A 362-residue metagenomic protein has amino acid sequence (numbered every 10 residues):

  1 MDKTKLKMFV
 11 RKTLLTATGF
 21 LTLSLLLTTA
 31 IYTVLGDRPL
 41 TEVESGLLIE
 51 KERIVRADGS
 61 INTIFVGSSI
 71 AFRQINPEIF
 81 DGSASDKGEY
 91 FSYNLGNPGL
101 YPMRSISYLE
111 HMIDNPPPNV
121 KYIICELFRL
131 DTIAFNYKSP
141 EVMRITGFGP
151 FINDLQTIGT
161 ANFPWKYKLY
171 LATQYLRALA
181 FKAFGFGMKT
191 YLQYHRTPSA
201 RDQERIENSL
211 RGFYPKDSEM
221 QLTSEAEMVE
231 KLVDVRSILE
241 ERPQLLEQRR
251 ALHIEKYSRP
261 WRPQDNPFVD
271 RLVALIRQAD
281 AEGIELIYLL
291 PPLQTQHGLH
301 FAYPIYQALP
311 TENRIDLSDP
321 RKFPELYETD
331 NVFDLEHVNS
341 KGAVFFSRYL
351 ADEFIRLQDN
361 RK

Functional and structural regions predicted by a protein language model:
D2-T22: N-terminal Sec-pathway targeting helices
L23, L27-F91, S107-H111: Membrane/wall-proximal cationic-aromatic binding patches
V66, I70-T160: Membrane-embedded segments
I75, I79, R104-S107, G147-P150 (+5 more regions): Extracytoplasmic/secreted proteins, especially bacterial periplasmic and envelope-associated proteins
G99-M103, R262-F268, P292-H300: Acidic-and-aromatic substrate-binding clefts and catalytic sites of carbohydrate-active enzymes
P140-A274: Secreted/periplasmic serine-hydrolase-like ester/acetyl group-modifying domain
R271-L286: A structural motif corresponding to the C-terminal end of an alpha-helix and its immediate exit/capping segment
L299-K362: C-terminal regions of proteins
